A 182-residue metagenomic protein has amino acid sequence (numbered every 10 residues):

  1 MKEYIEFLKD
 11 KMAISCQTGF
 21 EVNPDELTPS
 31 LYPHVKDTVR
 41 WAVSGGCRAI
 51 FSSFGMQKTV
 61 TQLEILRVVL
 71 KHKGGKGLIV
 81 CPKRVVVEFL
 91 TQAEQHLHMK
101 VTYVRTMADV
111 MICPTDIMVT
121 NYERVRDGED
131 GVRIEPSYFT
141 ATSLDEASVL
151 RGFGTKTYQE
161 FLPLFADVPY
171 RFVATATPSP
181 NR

Functional and structural regions predicted by a protein language model:
M1-P169: SF2 helicase/translocase NTPase motor core, specifically the RecA-like lobe 1 inter-motif segment between Walker
F54-G55, V168-R182: Conserved helicase ATPase motor motifs in RecA-like P-loop NTPase domains
